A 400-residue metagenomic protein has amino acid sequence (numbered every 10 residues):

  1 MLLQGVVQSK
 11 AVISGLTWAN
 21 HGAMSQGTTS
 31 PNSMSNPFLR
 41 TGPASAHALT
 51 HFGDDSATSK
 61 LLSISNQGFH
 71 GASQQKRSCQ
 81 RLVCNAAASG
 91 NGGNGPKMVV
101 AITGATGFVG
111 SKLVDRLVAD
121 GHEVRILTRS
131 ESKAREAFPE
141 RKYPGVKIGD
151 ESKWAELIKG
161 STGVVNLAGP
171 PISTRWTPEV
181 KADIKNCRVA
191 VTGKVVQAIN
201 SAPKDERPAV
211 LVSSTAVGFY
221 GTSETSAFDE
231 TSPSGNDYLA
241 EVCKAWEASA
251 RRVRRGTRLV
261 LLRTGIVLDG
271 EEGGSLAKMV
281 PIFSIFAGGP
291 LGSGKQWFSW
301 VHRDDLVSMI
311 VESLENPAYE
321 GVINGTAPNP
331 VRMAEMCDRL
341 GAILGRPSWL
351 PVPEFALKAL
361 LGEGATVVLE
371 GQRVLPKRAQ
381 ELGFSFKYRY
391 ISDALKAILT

Functional and structural regions predicted by a protein language model:
M1-S73: N-terminal chloroplast transit peptides
K10, W18-G22, A57, S65-G68 (+6 more regions): Mid/C-terminal beta-alpha module of Rossmann-like enzyme folds, strongest in SDR-family dehydrogenases/epimerases
G92-H122: N-terminal Rossmann NAD(P)H-binding glycine-rich loop of SDR-like oxidoreductase domains
E123, E179-K181, G193-Y238: Conserved Rossmann-fold NAD(P)-dependent oxidoreductase catalytic core, especially the SDR/UDP-sugar
K133-K194: NAD(P)H-binding glycine-rich loop region in Rossmannoid oxidoreductase-like domains and their noncatalytic homologs
D237-A240, K244, V253-L261, G265-F298 (+2 more regions): NAD(P)-dependent short-chain dehydrogenase/reductase
R251, V280-G289, Q296-P330, T400: Alpha-helical substrate-binding/gating segment
A334-D338, K358-S385: Conserved C-terminal active-site "lid" loop/helix of NAD(P)H-dependent oxidoreductases that clamps the redox cofactor
